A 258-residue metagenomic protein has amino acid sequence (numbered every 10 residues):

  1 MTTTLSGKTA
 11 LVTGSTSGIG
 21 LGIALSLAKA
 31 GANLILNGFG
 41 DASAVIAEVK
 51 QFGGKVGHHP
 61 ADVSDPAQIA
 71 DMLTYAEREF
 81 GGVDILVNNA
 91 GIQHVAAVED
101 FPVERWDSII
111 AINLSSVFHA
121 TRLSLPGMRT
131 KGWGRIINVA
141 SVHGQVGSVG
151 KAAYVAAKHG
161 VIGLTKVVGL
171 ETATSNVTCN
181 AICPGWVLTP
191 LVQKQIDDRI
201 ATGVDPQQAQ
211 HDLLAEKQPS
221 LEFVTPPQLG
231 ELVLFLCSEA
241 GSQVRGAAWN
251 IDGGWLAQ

Functional and structural regions predicted by a protein language model:
T4-S6, V146, L234, R245-Q258: Short C-terminal tail/terminal secondary-structure segment of NAD(P)H-dependent dehydrogenase/reductase domains
T9, T16-G18: Conserved glycine-rich cofactor-binding loop
A30-V45: Conserved glycine-rich Rossmann-like NAD(P)H-binding loop of the short-chain dehydrogenase/reductase
A97-V98, P102-I110, I136, L214: Substrate-binding pocket helix/loop in short-chain dehydrogenase/reductase
T121, A157, T165: Active-site helix of classical SDR
S141: Residue(s) in the substrate-gating loop at a strand-loop-helix junction that position the organic substrate next
A173, T178, V244-G246: Short, small/polar-rich loop/turn modules that mediate ligand/substrate recognition or access, typified
